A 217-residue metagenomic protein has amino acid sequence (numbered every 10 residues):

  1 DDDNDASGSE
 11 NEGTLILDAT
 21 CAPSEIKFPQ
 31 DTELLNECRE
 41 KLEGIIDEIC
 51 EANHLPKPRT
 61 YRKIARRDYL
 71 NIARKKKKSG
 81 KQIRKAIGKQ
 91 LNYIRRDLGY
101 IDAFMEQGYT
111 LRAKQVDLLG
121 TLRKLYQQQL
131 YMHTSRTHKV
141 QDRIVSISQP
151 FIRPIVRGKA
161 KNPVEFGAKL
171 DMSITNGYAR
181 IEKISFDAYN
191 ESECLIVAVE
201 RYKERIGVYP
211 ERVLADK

Functional and structural regions predicted by a protein language model:
D1-K217: Anion-binding and metal-coordination hotspots
